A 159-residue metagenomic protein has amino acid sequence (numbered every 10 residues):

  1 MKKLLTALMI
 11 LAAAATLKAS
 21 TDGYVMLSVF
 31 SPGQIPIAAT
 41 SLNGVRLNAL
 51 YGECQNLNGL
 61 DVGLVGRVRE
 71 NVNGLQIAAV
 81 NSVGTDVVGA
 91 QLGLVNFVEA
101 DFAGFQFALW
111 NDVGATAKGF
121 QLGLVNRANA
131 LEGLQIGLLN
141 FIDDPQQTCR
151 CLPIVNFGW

Functional and structural regions predicted by a protein language model:
L4-A13: Sec-dependent N-terminal signal peptides
A13-A19: C-terminal segment of classical bacterial N-terminal signal peptides
S20-W159: Surface-exposed, glycine- and small/polar-enriched segments that build interaction surfaces at terminal
